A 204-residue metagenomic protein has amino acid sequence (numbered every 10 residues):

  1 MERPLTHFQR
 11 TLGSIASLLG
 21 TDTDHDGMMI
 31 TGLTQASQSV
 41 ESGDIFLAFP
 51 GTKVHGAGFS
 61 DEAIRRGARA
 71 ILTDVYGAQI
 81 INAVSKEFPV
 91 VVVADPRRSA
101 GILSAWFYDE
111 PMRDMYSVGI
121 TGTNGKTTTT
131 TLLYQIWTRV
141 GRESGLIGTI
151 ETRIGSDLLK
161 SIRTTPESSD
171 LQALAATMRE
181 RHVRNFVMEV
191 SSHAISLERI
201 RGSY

Functional and structural regions predicted by a protein language model:
M1-I102: N-terminal leader/targeting and accessory segments in enzymes
A100-Y204: Phosphate-binding loop of NTP-binding sites
